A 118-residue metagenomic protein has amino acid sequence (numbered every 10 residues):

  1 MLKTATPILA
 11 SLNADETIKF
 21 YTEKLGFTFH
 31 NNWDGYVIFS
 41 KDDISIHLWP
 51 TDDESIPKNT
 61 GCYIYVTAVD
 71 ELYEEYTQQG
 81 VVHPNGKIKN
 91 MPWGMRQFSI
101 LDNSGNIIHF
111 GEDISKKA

Functional and structural regions predicted by a protein language model:
M1-I18, S45, C62, I114-A118: N-terminal beta-strand motif that seeds the catalytic metal site of vicinal oxygen chelate
M1-T4, E54-N59, M91-P92: Short glycine-enriched loop/turn motifs at secondary-structure junctions
A5, W33-G35, T60, P84 (+1 more regions): Residue-level marker for the onset of beta-strands and adjacent loop->beta junctions in well-ordered domains
P7-A10, W49-P50, P92, S99 (+1 more regions): Short beta->alpha transition motifs characteristic of CBS
D15-T28: Amphipathic alpha-helical segments
G26-N31, H83-N85: Short secondary-structure junctions
T28-T60, I107-E112: Conserved short beta-strand elements that form part of the metal-binding/catalytic scaffold of enzyme active sites
C62-I107: Vicinal oxygen chelate
